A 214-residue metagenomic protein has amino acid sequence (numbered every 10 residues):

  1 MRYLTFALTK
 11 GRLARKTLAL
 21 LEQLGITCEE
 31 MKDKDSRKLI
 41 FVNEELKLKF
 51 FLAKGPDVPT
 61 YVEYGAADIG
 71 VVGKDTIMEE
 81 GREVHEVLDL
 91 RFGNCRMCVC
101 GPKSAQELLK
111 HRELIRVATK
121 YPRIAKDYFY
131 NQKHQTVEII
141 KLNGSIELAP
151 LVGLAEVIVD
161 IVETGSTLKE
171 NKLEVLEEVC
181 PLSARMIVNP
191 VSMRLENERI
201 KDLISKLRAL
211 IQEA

Functional and structural regions predicted by a protein language model:
M1-A214: Domain-level signature for soluble enzymes in the chorismate/prephenate branch of the shikimate pathway
